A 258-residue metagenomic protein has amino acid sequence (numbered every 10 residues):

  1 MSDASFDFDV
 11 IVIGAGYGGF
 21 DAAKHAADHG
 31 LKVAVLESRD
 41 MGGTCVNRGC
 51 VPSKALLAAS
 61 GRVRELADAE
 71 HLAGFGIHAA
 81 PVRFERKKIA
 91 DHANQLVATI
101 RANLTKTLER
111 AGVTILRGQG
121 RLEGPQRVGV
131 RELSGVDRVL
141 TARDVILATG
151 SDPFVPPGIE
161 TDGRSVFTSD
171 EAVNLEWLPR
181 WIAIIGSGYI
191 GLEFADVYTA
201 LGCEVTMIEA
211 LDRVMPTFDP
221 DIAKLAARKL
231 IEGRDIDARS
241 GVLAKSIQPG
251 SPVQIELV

Functional and structural regions predicted by a protein language model:
S2-F8, Y17, K24-L31, L36-L178 (+5 more regions): Glycine-rich flavin
G16, G188: Glycine-rich NAD(P) Rossmann-fold beta1-alpha1 loop
G19-F20, G191-L192: N-terminal Rossmann-fold NAD(P) dinucleotide-binding loop
A23, A27, A195-A200: Gly/Ala-rich phosphate-binding loop of Rossmann-like dinucleotide-binding domains, activating on the conserved
A55-L56, I182-A183, S187: Short beta-strand and adjoining strand-loop segment in the mid-core of the Rossmann-like NAD(P)-dependent dehydrogenase
C203: A short helix-loop-beta submotif of the ANL/AMP-binding
